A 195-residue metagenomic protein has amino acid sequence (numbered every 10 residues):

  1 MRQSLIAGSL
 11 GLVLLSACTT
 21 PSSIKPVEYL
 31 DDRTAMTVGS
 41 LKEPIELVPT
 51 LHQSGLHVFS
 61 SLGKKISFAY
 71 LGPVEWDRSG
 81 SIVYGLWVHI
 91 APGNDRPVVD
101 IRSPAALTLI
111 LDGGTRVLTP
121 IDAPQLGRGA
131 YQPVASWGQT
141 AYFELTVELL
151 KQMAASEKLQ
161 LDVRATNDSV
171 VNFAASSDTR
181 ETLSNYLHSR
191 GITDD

Functional and structural regions predicted by a protein language model:
M1-G8: Bacterial N-terminal signal peptides that target proteins for export
L15-A17: C-terminal motif of bacterial Sec signal peptides marking the signal peptidase cleavage site
T19-P21: Bacterial signal peptide processing site
K25-L51: Post-signal peptide N-terminal segment of mature Sec-exported envelope proteins
P44-E75: Low-complexity, acidic Ser/Thr/Pro/Gly-rich terminal tails and inter-domain linkers that flank the onset of structured
F68-N94: Contiguous beta-strand segments within globular domains
L86-G129: Mid-length scaffold segments of soluble, non-membrane domains
P120-D195: Internal interaction segment
